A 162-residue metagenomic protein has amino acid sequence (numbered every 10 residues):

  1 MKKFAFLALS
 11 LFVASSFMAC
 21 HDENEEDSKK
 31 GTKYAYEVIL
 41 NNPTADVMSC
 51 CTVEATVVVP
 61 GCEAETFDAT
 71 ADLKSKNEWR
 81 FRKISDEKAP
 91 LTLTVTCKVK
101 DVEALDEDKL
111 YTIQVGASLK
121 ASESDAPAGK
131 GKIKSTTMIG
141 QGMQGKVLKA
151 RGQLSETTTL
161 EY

Functional and structural regions predicted by a protein language model:
F4-A5, S10-N42: Bacterial Sec-dependent N-terminal signal peptides
S28-Y162: First exposed extracellular module after export/assembly in secreted or surface-exposed proteins
